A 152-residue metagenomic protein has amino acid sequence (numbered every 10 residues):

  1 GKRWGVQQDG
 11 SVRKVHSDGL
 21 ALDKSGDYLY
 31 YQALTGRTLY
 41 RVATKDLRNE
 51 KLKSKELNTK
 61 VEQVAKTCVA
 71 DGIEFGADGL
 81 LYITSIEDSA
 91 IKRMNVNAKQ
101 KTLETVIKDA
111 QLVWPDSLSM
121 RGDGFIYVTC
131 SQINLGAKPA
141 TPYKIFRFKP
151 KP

Functional and structural regions predicted by a protein language model:
G1, N49-A65, T102-K108: Beta-propeller fold detector
G1-Y28, G36, Q63-L81, A110-F125: Beta-rich, blade/repeat-based domains predominating in secreted/periplasmic proteins but also intracellular
K24, D88, R93-V106, A110-V113 (+2 more regions): Flexible "stalk/tail and boundary" regions
Y31, Y82-T84, Y127-C130: Residue position within the beta-strands of beta-propeller blades
L34, T44, I86, S131-I133 (+1 more regions): Short loop/turn segments immediately following the C-termini of beta-strands
R37-L39, S89-I91, N134-G136, I145: Structural signal for beta-propeller blades
R41-S54, M94-K99, P150-P152: Short loop/turn segments immediately following beta-strands, especially the blade-tip and inter-blade linker loops
S117-P152: Blade-level signature of beta-propeller repeat domains, shared across WD40, Kelch, NHL, RCC1 and BNR/Asp-box propellers
